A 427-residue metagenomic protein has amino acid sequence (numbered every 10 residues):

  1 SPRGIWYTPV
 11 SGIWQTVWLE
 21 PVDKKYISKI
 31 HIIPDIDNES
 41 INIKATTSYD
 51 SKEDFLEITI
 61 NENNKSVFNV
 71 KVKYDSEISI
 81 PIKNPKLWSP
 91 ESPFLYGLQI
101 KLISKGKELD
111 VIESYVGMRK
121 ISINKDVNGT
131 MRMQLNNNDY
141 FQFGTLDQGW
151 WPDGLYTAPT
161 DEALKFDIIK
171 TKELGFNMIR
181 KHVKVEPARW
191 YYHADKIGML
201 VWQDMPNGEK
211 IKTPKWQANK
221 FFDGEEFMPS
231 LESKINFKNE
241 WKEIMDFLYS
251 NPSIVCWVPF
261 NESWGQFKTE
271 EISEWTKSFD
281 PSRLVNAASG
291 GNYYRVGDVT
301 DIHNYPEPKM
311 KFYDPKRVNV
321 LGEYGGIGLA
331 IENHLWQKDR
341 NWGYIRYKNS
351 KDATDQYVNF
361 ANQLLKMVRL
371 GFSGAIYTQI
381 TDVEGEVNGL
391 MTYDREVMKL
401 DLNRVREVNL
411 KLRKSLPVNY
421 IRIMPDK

Functional and structural regions predicted by a protein language model:
S1-H193, I197-G198, E240, V255-C256 (+4 more regions): Secreted/periplasmic carbohydrate-active enzymes, especially glycoside hydrolases
I168-T171, M178-R404, V408, V418-M424: Substrate-binding/catalytic cleft of secreted carbohydrate-active enzymes, primarily glycoside hydrolases
